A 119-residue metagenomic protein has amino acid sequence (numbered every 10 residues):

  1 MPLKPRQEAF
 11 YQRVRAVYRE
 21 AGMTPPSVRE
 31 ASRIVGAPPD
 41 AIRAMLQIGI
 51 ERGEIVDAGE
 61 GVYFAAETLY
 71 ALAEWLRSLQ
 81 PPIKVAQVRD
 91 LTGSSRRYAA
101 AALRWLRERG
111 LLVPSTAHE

Functional and structural regions predicted by a protein language model:
M1-E119: C-terminal non-catalytic scaffold/interaction domains in large multidomain proteins
